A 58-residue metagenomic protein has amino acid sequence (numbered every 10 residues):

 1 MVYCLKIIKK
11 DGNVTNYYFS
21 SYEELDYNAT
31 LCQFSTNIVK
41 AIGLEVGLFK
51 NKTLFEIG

Functional and structural regions predicted by a protein language model:
M1-V14, V46: Short aromatic-glycine-(Arg/Gly/Cys) micro-motifs in beta-strand/loop hairpins
K6, E23, N37-I38: Serine/proline-rich low-complexity intrinsically disordered segments, especially terminal tails, linkers
G12-E23: A short, exposed loop/beta-hairpin motif centered on an aromatic-Gly-Thr core
E23-C32: Short, surface-exposed linear segments at secondary-structure transitions and domain or protein termini
C32-G58: Short, mixed-charge low-complexity intrinsically disordered segments
